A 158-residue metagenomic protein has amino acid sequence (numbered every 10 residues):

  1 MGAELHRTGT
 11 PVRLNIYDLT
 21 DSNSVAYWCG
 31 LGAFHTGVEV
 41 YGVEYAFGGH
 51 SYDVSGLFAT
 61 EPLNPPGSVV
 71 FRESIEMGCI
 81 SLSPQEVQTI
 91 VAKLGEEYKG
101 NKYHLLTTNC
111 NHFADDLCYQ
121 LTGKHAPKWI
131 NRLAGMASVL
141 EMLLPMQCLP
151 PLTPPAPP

Functional and structural regions predicted by a protein language model:
M1-T108, L140-P158: Non-catalytic ligand/cofactor/substrate-binding and regulatory segments of enzyme domains
H35, A92, D115-D116, A134: Short glycine-/small-residue-rich flexible loop motifs, especially phosphate/cofactor-binding loops
K102-T122: Active-site nucleophilic cysteine motif
N111, K128-N131, P145: Alpha-helical catalytic/interaction cores of small GTPase-regulatory modules
L121-L133: Short conserved catalytic/interaction loops centered on acidic-Pro-aromatic/His motifs
G135-V139: Post-kinase regulatory C-tail/linker adjacent to protein kinase catalytic domains
